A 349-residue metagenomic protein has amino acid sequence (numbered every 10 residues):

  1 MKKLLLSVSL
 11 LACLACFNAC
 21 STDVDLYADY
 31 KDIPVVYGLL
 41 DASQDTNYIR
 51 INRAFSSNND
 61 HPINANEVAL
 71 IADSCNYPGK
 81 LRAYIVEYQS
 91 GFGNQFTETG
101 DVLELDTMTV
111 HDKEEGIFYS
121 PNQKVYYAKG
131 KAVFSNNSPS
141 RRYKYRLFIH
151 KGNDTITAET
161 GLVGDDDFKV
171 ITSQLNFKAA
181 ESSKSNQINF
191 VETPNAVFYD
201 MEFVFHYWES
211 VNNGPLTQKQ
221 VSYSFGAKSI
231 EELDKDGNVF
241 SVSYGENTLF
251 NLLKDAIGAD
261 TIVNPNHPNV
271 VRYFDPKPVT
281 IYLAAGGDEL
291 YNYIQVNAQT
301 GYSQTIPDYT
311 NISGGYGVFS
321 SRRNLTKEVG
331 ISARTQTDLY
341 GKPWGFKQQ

Functional and structural regions predicted by a protein language model:
M1-L4, S21-T22: Positively charged n-region of N-terminal signal peptides that target proteins for export
L4-L5, V221: Residue-level detector of intrinsically disordered/flexible regions characterized by low predicted structural confidence
L5-A12: Sec-dependent signal peptide hydrophobic core
C16-A19: C-terminal motif of bacterial Sec signal peptides marking the signal peptidase cleavage site
S21-Q349: A sequence/structural signal for flexible, mid-protein segments enriched in small/helix-disrupting residues
